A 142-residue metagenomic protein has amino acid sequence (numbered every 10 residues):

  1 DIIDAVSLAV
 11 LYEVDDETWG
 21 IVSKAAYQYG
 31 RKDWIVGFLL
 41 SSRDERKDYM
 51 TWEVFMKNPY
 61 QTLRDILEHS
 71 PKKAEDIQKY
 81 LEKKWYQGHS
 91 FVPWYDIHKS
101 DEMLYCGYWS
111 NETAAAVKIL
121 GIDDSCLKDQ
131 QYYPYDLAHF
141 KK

Functional and structural regions predicted by a protein language model:
D1-S100, Y105: Eukaryote-skewed repeat-based solenoidal scaffolds used as protein-protein interaction platforms, primarily
Y27-I35, Y132-K142: Short, mixed-charge aromatic SLiMs
L81-F140: C-terminal structured interaction module
